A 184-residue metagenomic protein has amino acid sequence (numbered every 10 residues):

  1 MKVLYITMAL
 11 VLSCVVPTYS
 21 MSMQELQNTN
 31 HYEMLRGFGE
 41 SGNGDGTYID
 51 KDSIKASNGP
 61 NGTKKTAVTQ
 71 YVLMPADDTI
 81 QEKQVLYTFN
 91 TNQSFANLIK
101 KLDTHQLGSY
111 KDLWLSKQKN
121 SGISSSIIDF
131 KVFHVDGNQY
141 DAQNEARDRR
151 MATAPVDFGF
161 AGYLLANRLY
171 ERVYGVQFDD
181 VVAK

Functional and structural regions predicted by a protein language model:
M1-S22: Classical Sec-dependent N-terminal signal peptides that target proteins to the secretory pathway
S20-Q84, N90-K184: N-terminal secretory-pathway/extracellular module detecting exported/lumenal segments and adjacent signal-anchor/first
